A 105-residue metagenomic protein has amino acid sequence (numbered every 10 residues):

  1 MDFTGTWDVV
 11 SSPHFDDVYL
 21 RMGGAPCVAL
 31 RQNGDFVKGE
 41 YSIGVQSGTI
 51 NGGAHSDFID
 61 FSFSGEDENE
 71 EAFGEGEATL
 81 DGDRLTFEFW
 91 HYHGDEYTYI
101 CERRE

Functional and structural regions predicted by a protein language model:
M1-K38, E66-A72, H93-I100: Short, solvent-exposed loop/hinge segments that bridge or flank secondary-structure elements
D8, S62, E88: Residues in well-ordered beta-strands of folded domains
P13-V18, G34-R84: Contiguous, well-ordered beta-strand patches that form the walls/edges of small beta-barrel/beta-sandwich domains
R21, A25-C27, G48, H55-D57 (+3 more regions): Generic alpha-helical propensity signal that fires on short helical segments and nearby coil/disordered stretches
A72-R104: Short, compact, well-ordered microdomains
